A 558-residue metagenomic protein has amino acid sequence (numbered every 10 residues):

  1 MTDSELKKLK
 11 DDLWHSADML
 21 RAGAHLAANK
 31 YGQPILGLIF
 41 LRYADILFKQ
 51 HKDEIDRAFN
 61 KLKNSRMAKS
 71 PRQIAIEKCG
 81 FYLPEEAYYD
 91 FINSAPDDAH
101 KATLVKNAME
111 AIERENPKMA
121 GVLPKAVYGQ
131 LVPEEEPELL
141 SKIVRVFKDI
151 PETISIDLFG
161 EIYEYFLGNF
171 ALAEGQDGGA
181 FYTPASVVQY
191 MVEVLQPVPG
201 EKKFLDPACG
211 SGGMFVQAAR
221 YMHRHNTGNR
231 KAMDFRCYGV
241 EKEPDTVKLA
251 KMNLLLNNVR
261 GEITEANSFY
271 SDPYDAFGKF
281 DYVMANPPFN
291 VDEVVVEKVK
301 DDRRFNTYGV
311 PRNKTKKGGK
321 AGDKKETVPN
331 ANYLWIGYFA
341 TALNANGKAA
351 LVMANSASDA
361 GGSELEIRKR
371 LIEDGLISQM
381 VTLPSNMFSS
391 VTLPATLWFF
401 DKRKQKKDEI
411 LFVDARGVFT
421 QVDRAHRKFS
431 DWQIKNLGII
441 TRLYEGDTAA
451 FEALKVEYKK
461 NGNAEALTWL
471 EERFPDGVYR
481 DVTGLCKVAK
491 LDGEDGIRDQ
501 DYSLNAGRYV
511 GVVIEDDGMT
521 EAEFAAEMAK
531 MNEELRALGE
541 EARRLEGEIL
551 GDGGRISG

Functional and structural regions predicted by a protein language model:
M1-K202, E262-S271, T382-S385, K407-A415 (+1 more regions): Non-catalytic, mostly N-terminal accessory regions of nucleic-acid modification and defense proteins
Y31, F280, N330-A331, N346-V352 (+9 more regions): Active-site lining segments that contact anionic ligands and/or coordinate catalytic metals
Y31, I35-Y43, M191, P244-V247 (+2 more regions): Conserved Class I SAM-dependent methyltransferase catalytic core
S141, R260-T264, F269, R303-N306 (+3 more regions): Short acidic (Asp/Glu) and glycine-rich catalytic loops that position anionic groups and cofactors
E152, G239-E243, Y282, K325-P329 (+4 more regions): Hydrophobic alpha-helical scaffolding
D177-A285, F289-D302, M353-S356, A360-I377: Conserved S-adenosyl-L-methionine
F289-D292, D301-P329: Conserved catalytic motifs of ABC-family nucleotide-binding domains
L376-I377, N386-G446: C-terminal, active-site-flanking charged/polar segments
